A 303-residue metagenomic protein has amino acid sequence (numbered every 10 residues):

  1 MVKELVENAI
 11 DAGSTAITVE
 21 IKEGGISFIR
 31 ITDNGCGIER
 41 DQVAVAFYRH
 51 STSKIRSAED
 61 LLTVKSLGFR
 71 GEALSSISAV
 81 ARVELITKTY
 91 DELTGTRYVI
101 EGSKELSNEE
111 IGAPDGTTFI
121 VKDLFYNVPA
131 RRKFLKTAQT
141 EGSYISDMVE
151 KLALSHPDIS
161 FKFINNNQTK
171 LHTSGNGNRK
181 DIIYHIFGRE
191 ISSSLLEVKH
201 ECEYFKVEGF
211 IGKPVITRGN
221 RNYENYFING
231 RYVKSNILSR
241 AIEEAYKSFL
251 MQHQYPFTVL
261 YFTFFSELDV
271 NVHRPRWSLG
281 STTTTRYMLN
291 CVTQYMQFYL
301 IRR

Functional and structural regions predicted by a protein language model:
M1-R303: N-terminal phosphate-binding caps/lids of nucleotide- and nucleic-acid-binding domains
